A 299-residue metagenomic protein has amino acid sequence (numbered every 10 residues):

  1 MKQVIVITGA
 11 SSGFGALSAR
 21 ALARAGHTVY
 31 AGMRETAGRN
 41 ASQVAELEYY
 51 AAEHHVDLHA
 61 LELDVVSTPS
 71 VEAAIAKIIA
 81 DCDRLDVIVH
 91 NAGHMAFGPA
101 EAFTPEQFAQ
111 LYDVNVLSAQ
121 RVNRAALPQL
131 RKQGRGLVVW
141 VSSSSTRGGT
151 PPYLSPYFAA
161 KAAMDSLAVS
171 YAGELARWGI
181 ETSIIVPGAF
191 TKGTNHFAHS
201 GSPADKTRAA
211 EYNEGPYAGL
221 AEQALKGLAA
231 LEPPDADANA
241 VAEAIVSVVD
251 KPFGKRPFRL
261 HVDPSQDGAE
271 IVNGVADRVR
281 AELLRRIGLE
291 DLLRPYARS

Functional and structural regions predicted by a protein language model:
K2-Q3, R84-L85, L130-S143, W178-E181: Active-site loop of short-chain dehydrogenase/reductase
S11-S12: Conserved glycine-rich cofactor-binding loop
L61-A73, P105: The beta1-alpha1 cofactor-binding region of Rossmann-like NAD(H)/NADP(H)-dependent oxidoreductases
P99-A100, Q107-A109: Substrate-binding pocket helix/loop in short-chain dehydrogenase/reductase
N123-R124: A short, exposed helix-loop element centered on a Lys and neighboring polar residues
V139-A163, V169, G173-A176, G188-S202: Catalytic loop of short-chain dehydrogenase/reductase
E181-L231: C-terminal beta-strand-loop-alpha-helix "lid" module of Rossmann-like NAD(P)-dependent dehydrogenases
